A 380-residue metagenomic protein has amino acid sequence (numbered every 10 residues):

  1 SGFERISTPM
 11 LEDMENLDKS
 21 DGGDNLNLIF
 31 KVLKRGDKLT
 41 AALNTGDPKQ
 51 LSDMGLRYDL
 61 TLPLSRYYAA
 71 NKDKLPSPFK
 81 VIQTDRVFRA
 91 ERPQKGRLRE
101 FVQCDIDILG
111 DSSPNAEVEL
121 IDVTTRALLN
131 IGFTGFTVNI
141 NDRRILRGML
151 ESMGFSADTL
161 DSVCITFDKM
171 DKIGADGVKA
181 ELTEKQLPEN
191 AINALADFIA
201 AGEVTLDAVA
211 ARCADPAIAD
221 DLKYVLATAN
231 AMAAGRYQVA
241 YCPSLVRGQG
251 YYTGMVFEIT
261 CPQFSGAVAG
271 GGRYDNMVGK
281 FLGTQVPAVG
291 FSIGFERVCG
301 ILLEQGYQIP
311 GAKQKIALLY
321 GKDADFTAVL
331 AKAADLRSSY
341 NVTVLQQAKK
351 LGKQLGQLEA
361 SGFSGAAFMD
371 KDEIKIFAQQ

Functional and structural regions predicted by a protein language model:
F3, M10-E15, P48-L51, D59-D73 (+2 more regions): Positively charged, Gly/Ser-enriched RNA/tRNA-binding surfaces
M10-M54: Polyanion/phosphate-binding surface patch
L17-D18, R147, K169, Q354: Short Asp/Glu-rich motifs
S20-N25, S152-G154, M255-F257, E359-S361: Short low-complexity, flexible loop/linker segments enriched in glycine and/or proline with clustered acidic
N25-A41, G154-V178: Acidic, His- and aromatic-enriched active-site or binding-groove loops in soluble protein domains that engage sugars
L98-C104, I140-G148: Short, conserved phosphate-binding/catalytic loop or strand-edge motifs used in phosphoryl-/nucleotidyl-transfer
T125-N130, I145-S152: Hydrophobic mid-domain F-helix/FG-region of cytochrome P450s
G135-R144, V163, Q238-S244: Short, surface-exposed recognition loops or helix-turn segments adjacent to catalytic cores
